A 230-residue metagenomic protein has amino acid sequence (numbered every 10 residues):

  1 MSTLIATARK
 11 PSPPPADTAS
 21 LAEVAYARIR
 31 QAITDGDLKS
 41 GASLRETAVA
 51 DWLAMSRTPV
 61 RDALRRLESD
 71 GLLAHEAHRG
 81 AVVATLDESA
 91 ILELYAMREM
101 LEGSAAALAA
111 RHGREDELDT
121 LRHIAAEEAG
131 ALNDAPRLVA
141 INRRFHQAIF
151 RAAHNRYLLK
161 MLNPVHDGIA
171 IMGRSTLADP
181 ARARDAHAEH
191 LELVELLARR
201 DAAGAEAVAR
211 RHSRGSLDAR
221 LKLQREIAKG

Functional and structural regions predicted by a protein language model:
M1-R111, L221-G230: Short linear motifs at protein or domain termini
S2, W52, P180-G230: C-terminal regulatory/effector modules of DNA-binding transcriptional regulators
A25-A27, A42, A54, T58 (+11 more regions): Short alpha-helical segments used as structural interaction elements across diverse proteins
A32, G36, E128, V165-M172 (+2 more regions): A short secondary-structure junction motif
S69, L73-A74, V165-D167, A181-R184: Mobile beta-alpha loop/short-helix "lid" or hinge segments that flank ligand
L94, R98, R111-S175, H187-R199 (+1 more regions): Conserved amphipathic alpha-helical segments that form helical-bundle/coiled-coil interaction surfaces
